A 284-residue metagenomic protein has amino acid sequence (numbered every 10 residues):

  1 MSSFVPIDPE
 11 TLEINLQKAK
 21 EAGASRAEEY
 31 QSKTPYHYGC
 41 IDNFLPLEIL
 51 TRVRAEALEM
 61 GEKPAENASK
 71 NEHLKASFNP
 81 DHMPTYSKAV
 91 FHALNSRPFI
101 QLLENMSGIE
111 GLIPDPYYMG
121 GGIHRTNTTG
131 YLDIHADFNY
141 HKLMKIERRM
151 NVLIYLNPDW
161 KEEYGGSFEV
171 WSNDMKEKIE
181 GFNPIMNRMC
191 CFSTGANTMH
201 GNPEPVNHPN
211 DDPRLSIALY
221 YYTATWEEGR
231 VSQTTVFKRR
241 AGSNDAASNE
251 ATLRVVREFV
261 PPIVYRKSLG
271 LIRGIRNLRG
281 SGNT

Functional and structural regions predicted by a protein language model:
M1-A27: N- or domain-start disorder-to-order transition segments that initiate the globular core
S2-V5, H141-R148, P158-T284: Catalytic core of Fe(II)/2-oxoglutarate
K18, A27-M106: Non-heme Fe(II)/2-oxoglutarate
Y36, E48, L94, P98 (+6 more regions): Short, well-structured alpha-helical interface segments that form or flank functional binding sites
C40, I113-P116, G122, C191-F192 (+1 more regions): A structural signal for short, well-ordered beta-strand segments and their strand-loop junctions that often border
A55-L58, H82, F91-R148, N157-D159: Non-heme Fe(II) oxygenase catalytic core, chiefly the N-lobe of the double-stranded beta-helix
N151-L153: Eukaryotic charged/polar low-complexity linker/IDR segments
